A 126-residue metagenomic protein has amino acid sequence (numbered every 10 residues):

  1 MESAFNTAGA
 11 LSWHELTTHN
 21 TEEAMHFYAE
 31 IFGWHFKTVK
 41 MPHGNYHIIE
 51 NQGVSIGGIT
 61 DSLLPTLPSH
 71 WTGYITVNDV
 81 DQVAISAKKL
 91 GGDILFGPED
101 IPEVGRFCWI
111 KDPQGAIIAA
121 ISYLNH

Functional and structural regions predicted by a protein language model:
M1-M25, W71-G73, I121-H126: N-terminal beta-strand motif that seeds the catalytic metal site of vicinal oxygen chelate
A4-T7, T66, I101: Generic structural signal for beta-strand residues in well-ordered domains
A8, S12-V54, K89: Core segments of cupin and vicinal oxygen chelate
N20-T21, E50-Q52, Y74-I117: Vicinal oxygen chelate
A24-H26, I59, S69, V83-I85 (+3 more regions): Short acidic, gly/pro-rich beta-turn/loop elements at beta-sheet edges and active-site/ligand-binding grooves
W34-H70, P113, I117-Y123: Conserved short beta-strand elements that form part of the metal-binding/catalytic scaffold of enzyme active sites
